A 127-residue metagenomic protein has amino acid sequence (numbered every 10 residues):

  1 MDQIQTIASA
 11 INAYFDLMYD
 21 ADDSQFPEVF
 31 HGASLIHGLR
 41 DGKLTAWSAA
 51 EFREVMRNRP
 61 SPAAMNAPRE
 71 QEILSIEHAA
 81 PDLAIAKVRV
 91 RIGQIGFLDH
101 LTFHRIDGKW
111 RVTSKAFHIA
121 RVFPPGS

Functional and structural regions predicted by a protein language model:
M1-G32, A50, V122-P124: Short, low-complexity N-terminal intrinsically disordered segments enriched in polar/charged residues
Q3-S9, F15, L35-D41, T45-G96: Surface-exposed, charged secondary-structure patches
D22, R69-E72, F103: Preference for short coil/turn "hinge" residues that link or interrupt alpha-helices
F30, G42-K43, I119: Sparse recognition of residues in long alpha-helices and their boundaries
G96-P124: Short beta-strand edge/turn micro-motifs at domain boundaries
